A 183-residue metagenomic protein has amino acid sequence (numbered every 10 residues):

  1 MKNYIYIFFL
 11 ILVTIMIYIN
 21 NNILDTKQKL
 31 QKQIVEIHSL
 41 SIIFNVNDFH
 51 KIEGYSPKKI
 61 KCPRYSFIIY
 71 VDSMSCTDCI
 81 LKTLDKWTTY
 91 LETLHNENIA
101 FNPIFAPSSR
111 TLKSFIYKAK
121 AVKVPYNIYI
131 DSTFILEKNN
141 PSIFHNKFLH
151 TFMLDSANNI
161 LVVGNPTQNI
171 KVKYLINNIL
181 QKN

Functional and structural regions predicted by a protein language model:
N3-N22: Hydrophobic membrane-insertion alpha-helices, especially the h-region of bacterial N-terminal signal peptides
L24-K61, L81-D85: N-terminal "domain-start" segment that seeds a small globular fold
S56-Y90: Short active-site neighborhood of thiol/selenol oxidoreductases, capturing the structured segment around
Y70, N98-K113, V124-I135: Thiol-based oxidoreductase modules, predominantly thioredoxin-like and allied folds used for disulfide exchange
T77-Y117: Mid-length scaffold segments of soluble, non-membrane domains
I116-L149: Short, internal strand/loop/helix patches that form the active-site neighborhood or redox-interaction surface
K147-F148, M153-N183: Thiol-/selenol-based redox modules, centered on thioredoxin-like and closely related oxidoreductase domains
